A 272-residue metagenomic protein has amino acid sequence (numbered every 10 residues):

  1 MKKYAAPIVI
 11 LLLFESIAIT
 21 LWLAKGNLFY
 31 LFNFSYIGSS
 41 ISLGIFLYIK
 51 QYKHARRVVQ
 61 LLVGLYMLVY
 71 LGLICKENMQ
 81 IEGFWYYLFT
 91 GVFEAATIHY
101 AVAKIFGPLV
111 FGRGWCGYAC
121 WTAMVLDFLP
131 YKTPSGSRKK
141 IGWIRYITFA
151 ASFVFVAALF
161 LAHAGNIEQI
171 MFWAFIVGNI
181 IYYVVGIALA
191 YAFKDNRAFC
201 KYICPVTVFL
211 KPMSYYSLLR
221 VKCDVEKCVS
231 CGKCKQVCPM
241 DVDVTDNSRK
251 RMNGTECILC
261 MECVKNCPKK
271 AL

Functional and structural regions predicted by a protein language model:
M1-T245, T255, V264-K265, K269-L272: Non-ligating segments of multi-cofactor redox enzymes
K250: IQ-motif-like calmodulin-binding regions
